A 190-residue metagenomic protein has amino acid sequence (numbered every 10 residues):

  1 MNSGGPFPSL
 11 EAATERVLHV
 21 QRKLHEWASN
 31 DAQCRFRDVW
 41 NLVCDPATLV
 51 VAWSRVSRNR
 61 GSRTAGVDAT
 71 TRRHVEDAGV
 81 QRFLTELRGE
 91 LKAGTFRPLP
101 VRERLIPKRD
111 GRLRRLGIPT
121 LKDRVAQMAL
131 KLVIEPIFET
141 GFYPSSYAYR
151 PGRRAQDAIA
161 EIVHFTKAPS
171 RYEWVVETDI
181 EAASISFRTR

Functional and structural regions predicted by a protein language model:
M1-E11: Acidic, low-complexity intrinsically disordered tails
E11-R190: Conserved pre-catalytic core of RNA-dependent polymerases
